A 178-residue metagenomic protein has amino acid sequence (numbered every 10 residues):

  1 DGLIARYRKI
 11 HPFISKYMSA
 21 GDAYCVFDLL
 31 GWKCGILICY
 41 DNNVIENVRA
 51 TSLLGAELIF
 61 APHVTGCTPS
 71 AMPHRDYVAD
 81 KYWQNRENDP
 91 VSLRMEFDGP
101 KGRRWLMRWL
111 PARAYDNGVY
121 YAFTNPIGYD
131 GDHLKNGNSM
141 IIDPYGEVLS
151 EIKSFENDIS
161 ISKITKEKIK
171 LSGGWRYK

Functional and structural regions predicted by a protein language model:
D1, Y7, E151-I152: Short hydrophobic alpha-helix segments
D1-G2, G146: ATP-dependent adenylation/nucleotidyltransferase module used to activate substrates
A5-H11, Y121-N125: Short Pro/Gly-enriched beta-strand edge/turn motifs at strand-loop
A5-K9, V26, W32-D41, F60: Active-site-proximal beta-strand elements of phosphoester/diester hydrolases
K9-A23, E156-G173: A short, polar/charged loop-to-alpha-helix boundary motif
F27-L30, D143-P144, I164-K166: Active-site beta-strand termini and strand-to-loop segments that position acidic
K33, N43-I159: CN hydrolase (nitrilase-like) catalytic-core segments centered on the catalytic cysteine and neighboring Lys/Glu
G174-K178: Acidic/histidine-enriched, glycine/proline-rich intrinsically disordered or flexible terminal extensions
